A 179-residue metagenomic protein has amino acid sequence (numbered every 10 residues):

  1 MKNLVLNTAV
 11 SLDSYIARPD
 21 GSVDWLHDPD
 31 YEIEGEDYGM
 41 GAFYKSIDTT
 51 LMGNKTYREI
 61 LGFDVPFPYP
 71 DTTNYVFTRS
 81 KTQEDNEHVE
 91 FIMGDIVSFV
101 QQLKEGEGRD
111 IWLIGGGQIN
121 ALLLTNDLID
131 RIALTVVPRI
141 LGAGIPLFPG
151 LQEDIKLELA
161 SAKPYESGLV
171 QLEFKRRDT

Functional and structural regions predicted by a protein language model:
M1-T179: Enzymes that bind and transform nitrogen-containing heteroaromatic metabolites
